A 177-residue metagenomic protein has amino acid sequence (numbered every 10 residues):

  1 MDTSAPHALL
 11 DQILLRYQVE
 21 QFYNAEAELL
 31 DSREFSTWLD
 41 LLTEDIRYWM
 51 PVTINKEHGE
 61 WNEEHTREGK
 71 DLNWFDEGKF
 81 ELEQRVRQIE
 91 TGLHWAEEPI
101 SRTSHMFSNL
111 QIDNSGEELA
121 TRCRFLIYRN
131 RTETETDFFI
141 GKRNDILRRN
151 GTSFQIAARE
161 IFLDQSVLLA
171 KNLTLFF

Functional and structural regions predicted by a protein language model:
M1-E44, K56: Short, low-complexity N-terminal intrinsically disordered segments enriched in polar/charged residues
D2-T3, T103-S104, Q111-F177: A beta-strand edge to alpha-helix "cap/lid" segment located at domain peripheries
L9, I13, G69-D76, T134: Charge-dense, low-complexity intrinsically disordered segments
Y17-Q21, N73, F80, F138: A generic "alpha-helical surface" signal
Q21, R33, T37, E77 (+2 more regions): Short, well-structured alpha-helical interface segments that form or flank functional binding sites
A25-E28, L93-I100, T132: Short helix-to-loop capping/linker segments positioned immediately adjacent to catalytic or ligand/cofactor-binding
E26, W38, L82, T121 (+1 more regions): Hydrophobic pocket/interface hotspot
E44-T121: A solvent-exposed, acidic/Ser-Thr-rich amphipathic alpha-helical stretch
